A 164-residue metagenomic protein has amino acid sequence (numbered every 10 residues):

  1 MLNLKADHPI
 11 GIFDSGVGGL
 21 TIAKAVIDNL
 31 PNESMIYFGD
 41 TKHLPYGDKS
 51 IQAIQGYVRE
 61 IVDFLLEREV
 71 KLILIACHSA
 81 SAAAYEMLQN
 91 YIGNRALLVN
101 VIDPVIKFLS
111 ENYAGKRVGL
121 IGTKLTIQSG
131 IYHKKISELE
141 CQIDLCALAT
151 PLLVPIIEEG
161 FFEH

Functional and structural regions predicted by a protein language model:
M1-H164: Non-catalytic structural scaffold of enzyme domains
